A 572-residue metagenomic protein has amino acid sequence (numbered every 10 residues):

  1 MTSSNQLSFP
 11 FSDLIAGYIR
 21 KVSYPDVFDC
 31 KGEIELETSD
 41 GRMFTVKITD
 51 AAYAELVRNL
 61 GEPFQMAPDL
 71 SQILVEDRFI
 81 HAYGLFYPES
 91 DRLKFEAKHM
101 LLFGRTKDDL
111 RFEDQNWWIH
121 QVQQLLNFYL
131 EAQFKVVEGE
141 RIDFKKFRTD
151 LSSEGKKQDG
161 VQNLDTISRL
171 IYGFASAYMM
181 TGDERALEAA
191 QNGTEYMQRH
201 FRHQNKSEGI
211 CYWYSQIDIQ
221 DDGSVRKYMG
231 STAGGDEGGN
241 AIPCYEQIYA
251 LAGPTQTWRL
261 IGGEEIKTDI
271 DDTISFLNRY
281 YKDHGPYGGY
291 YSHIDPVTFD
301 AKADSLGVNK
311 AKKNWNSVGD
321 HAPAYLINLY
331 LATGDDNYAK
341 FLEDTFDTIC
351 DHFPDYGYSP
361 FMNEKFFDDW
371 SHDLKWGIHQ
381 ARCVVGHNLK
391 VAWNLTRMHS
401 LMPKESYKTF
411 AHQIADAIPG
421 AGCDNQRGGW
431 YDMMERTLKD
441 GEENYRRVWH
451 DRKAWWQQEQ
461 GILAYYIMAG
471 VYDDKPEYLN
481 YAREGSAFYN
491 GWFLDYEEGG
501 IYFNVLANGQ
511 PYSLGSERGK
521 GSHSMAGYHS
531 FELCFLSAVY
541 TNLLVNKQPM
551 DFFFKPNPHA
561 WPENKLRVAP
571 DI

Functional and structural regions predicted by a protein language model:
T2-I572: Glycan-recognition and catalytic cores of secretory/periplasmic carbohydrate-active enzymes
